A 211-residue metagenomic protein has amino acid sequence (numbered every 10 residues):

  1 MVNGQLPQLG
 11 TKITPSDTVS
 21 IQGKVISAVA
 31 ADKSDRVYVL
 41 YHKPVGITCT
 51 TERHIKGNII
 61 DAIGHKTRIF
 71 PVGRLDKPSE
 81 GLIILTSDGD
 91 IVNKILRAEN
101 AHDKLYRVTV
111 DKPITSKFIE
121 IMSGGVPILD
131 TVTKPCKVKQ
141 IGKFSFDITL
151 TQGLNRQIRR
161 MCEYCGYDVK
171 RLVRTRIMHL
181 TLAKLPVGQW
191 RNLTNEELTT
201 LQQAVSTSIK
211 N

Functional and structural regions predicted by a protein language model:
M1-N211: Basic, flexible Lys/Arg- and Gly-enriched helix-loop patches that mediate nucleic-acid binding at interfaces with rRNA
